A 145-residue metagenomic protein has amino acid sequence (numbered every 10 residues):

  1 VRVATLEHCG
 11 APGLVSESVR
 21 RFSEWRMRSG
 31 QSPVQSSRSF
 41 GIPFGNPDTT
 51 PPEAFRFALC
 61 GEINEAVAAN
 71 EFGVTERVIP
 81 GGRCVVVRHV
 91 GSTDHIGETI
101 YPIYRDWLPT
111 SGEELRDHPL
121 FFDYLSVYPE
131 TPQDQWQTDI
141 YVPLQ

Functional and structural regions predicted by a protein language model:
V1-Q145: A solvent-exposed interaction/effector surface
